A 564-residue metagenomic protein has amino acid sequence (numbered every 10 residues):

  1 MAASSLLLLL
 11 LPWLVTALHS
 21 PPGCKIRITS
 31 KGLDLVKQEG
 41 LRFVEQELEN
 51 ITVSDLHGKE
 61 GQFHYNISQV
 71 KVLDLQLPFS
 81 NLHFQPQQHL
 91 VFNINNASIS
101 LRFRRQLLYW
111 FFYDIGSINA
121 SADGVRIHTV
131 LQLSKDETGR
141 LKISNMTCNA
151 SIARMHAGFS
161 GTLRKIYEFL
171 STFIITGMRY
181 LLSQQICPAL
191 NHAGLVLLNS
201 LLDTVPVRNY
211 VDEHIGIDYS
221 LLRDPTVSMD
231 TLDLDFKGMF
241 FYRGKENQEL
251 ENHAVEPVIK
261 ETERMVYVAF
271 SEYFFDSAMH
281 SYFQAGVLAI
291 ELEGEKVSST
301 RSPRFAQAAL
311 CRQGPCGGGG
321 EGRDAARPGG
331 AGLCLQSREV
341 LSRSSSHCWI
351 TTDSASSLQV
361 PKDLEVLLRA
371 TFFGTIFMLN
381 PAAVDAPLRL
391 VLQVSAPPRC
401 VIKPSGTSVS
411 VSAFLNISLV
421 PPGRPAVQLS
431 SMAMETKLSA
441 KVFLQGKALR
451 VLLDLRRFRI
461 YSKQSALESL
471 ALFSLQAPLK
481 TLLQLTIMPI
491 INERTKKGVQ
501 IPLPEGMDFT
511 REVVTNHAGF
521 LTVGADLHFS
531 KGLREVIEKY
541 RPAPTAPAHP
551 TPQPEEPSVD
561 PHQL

Functional and structural regions predicted by a protein language model:
A2-R102, K142, I152-G318, R327 (+1 more regions): Extended, low-charge, aliphatic-rich alpha-helical segments
N95, S100, Q106, Y113 (+2 more regions): Well-ordered mid-protein domain cores that form the structural environment of catalytic cofactors
